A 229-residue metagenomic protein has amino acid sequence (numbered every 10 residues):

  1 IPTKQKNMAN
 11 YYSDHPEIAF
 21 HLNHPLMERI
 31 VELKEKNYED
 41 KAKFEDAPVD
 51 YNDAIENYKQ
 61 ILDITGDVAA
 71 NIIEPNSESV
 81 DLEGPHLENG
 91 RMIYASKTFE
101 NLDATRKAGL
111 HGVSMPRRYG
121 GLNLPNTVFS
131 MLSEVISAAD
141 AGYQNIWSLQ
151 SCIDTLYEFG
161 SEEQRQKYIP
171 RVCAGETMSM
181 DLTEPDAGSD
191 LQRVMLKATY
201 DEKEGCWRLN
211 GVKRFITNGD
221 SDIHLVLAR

Functional and structural regions predicted by a protein language model:
K4-E88, M92: Extended, charge-enriched "interface" segments that sit outside catalytic cores
L33-Y38, N76-H86, M115-R117, Q144-L149 (+2 more regions): Short coil/turn segments at secondary-structure boundaries
G66-D67, S96-A174, T217-G219: Internal helix-loop-helix
G90-I93, G120-G121, D186-S189: Conserved, non-catalytic sequence blocks in retroelement Pol enzymes and Pol-derived host proteins
L102, M195-T199, F215: Short, surface-exposed charged micro-motifs
S148-L149, G160-W207: Internal maturation/activation junctions in enzymes
C206, N210-R229: A short core secondary-structure module
